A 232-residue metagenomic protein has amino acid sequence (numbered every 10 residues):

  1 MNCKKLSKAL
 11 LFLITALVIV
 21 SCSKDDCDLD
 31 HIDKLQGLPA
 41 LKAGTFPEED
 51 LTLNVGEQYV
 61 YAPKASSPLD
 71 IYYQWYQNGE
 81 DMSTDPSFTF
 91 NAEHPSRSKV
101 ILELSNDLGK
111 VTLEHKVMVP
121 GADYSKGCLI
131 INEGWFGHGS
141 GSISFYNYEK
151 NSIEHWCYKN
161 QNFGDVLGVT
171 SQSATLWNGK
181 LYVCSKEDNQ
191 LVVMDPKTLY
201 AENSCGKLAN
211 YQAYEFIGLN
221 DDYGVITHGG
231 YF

Functional and structural regions predicted by a protein language model:
N2-A9, L13-L51, L108-C128: Bacterial Sec-dependent N-terminal signal peptides
T52-A65: A short beta-strand segment in extracellular, disulfide-stabilized domains
Y72-A92: Surface-exposed, flexible coil segments in extracellular/virion-facing regions
C128-H138, L176, V183-E187, G218 (+1 more regions): Conserved beta-strand positions in repeat-built beta-propeller and related beta-rich domains
Y148-K150, D195-L199: Short loop/turn segments that connect beta-strands within beta-propeller blades
C157-L167, S204-A209: Surface loop/turn motifs at the tips and blade-to-blade linkers of beta-strand repeat domains
V166-S173, N210-D221: Repeated scaffold domains used in trafficking and secretory/extracellular systems, primarily beta-propellers
